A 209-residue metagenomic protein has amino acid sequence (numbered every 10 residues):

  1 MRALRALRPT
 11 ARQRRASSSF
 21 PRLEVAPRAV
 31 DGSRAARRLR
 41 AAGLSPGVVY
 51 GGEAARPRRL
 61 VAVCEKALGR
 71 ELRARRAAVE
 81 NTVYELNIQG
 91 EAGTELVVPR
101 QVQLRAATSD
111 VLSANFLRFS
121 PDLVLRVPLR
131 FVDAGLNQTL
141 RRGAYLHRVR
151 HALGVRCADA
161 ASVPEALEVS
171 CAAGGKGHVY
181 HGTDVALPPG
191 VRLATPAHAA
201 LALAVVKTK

Functional and structural regions predicted by a protein language model:
R2-K209: Extended basic (Lys/Arg/His-rich) segments that typically form rRNA-contacting surfaces in ribosomal proteins
